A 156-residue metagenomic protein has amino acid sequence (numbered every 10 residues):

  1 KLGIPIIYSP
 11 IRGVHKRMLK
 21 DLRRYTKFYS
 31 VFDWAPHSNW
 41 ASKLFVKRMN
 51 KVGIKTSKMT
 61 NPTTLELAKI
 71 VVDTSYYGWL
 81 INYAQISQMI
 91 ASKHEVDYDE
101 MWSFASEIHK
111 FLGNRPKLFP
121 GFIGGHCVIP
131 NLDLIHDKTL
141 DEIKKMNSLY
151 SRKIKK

Functional and structural regions predicted by a protein language model:
L2-G113, D141, K145-M146: Internal alpha-helical scaffold of NAD(P)-dependent oxidoreductase catalytic cores
D97-K155: C-terminal substrate-binding/catalytic lobe of Rossmann-fold NAD(P)-dependent oxidoreductases
